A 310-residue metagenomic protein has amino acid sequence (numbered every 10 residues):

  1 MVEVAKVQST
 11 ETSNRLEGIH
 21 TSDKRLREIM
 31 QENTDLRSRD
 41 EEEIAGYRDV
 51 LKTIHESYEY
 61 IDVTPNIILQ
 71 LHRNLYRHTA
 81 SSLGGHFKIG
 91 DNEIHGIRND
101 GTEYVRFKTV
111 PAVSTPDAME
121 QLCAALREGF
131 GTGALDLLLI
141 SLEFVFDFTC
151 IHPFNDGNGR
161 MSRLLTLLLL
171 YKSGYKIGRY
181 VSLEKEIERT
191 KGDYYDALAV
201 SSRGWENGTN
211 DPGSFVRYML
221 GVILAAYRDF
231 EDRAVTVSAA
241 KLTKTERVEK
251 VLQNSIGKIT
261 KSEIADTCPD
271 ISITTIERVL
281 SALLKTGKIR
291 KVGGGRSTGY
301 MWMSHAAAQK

Functional and structural regions predicted by a protein language model:
M1-K310: FIC/Doc superfamily catalytic core
